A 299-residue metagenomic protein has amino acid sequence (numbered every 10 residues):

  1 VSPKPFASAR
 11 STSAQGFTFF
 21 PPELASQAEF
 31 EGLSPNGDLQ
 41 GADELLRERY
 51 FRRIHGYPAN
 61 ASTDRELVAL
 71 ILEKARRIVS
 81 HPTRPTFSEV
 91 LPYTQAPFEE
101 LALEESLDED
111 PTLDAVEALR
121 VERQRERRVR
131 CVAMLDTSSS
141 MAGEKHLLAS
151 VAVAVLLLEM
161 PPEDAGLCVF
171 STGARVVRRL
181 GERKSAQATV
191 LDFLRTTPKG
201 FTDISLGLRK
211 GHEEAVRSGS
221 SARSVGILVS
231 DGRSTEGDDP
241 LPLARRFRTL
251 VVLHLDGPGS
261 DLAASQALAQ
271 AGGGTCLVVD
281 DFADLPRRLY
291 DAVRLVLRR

Functional and structural regions predicted by a protein language model:
V1-R128, S185-A186, P286-R288, A292: Acidic/polar low-complexity segments with low predicted structural confidence
P111-D114, V129, P161-P162, R246-T249: Short glycine/proline-enriched coil/turn segments at helix->beta-strand junctions
E126-E182, L206-G211, R223-V229: Von Willebrand factor
R175, G181, A186-S224, R233-E236 (+1 more regions): Von Willebrand factor
R183-Q187, L268-A271, R294-L297: Short, hinge-like loop/turn segments at secondary-structure boundaries
L191-L208, D280-R298: Extended, charge-rich low-complexity interaction segments
G232-G272, L277-D280, Y290-D291: VWA/integrin I-like adhesion module and closely mimicked acidic/polar interface patches used
